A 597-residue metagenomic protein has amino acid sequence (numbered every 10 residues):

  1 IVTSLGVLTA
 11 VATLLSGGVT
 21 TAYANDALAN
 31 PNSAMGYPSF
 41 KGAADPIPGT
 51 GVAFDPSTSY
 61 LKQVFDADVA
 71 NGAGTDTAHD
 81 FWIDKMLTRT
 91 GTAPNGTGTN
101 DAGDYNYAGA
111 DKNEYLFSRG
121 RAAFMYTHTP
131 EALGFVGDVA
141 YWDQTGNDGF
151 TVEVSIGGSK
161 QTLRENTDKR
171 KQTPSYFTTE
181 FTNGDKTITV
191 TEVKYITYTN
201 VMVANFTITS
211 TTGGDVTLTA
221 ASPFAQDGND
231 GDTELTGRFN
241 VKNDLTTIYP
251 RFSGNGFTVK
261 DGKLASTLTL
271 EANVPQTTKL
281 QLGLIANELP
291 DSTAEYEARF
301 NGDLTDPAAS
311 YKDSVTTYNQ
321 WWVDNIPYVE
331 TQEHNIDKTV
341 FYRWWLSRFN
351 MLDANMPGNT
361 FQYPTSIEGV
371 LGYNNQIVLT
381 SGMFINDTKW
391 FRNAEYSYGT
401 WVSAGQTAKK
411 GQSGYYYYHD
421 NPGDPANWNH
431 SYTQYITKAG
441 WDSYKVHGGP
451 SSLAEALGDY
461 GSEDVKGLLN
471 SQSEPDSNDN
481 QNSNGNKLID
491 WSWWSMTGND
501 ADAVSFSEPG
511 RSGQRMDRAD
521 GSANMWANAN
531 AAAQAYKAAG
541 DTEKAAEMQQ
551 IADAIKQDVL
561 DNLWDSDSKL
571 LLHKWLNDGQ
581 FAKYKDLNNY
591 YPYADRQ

Functional and structural regions predicted by a protein language model:
I1-V11: Sec-dependent N-terminal signal peptides
L14-D26: Sec-dependent signal peptide cleavage junction
Y23-H334: Terminal accessory carbohydrate-recognition/targeting modules of carbohydrate-active enzymes
G137, W142-F150, S175-F177, T400 (+3 more regions): Amphipathic, well-ordered alpha-helical segments in soluble domains
M202, T209-A220, A535, E547-Q550 (+3 more regions): Beta-rich accessory regions
N273, T277, Q281-L304, G369-V370 (+3 more regions): The feature captures the catalytic groove of carbohydrate-active enzymes
Y311-E455, D459-E463, L572-Q597: Substrate-binding groove/exosite segments of carbohydrate-active enzymes
H334-M356, T388-F391, E395, K409-S413 (+4 more regions): Active-site acid/base region of carbohydrate-active enzymes
